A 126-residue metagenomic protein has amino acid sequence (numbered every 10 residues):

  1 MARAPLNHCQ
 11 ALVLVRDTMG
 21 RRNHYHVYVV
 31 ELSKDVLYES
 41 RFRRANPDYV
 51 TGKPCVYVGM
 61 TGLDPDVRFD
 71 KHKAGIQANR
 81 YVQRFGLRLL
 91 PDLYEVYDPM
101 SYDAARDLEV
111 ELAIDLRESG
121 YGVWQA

Functional and structural regions predicted by a protein language model:
A2-D70, Y102-E111: GIY-YIG nuclease catalytic motif and its immediate N-terminal context
L63-D66, D70-A126: Aromatic/basic micro-patches that form nucleic-acid/chromatin recognition or nuclease catalytic surfaces
